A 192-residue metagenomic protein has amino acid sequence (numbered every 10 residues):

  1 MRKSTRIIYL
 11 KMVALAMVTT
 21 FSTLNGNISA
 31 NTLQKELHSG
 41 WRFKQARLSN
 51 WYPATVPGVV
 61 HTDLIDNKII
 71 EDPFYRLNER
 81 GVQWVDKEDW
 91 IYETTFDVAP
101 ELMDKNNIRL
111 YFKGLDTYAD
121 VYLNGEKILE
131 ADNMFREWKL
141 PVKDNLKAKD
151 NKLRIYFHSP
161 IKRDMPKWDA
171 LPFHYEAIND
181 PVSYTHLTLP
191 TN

Functional and structural regions predicted by a protein language model:
M1-I7: N-terminal secretory signal peptides that target proteins for export/translocation
K11-S22: Bacterial N-terminal signal peptides
G26-A30: Boundary at the C-terminal end of the N-terminal hydrophobic targeting segment
L33, L37, P53, T62-Y75 (+1 more regions): Extended substrate-binding grooves/exosites of carbohydrate-active enzymes
L33-A46, K87-L187: Accessory beta-strand-rich segments of carbohydrate-active enzymes
R42-I65: Predominantly extracellular/luminal regions of secreted and cell-surface proteins, especially disulfide-bonded
R76-Q83: Surface-exposed, low-complexity/disordered Ser/Thr/Gly/Pro/Asn-rich loops and linkers
T188-N192: A short, hydrophobic C-terminal helix/tail in secreted or cell-surface proteins
